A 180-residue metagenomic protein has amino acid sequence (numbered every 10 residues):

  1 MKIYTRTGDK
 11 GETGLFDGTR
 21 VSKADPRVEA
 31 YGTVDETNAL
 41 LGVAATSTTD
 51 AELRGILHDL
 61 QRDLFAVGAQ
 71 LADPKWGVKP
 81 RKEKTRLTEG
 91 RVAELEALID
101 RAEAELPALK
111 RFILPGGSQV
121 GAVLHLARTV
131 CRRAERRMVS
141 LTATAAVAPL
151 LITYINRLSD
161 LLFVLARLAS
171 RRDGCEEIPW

Functional and structural regions predicted by a protein language model:
M1-W180: Phosphate/pyrophosphate-binding loop motifs in nucleotide- or prenyl diphosphate-using proteins
